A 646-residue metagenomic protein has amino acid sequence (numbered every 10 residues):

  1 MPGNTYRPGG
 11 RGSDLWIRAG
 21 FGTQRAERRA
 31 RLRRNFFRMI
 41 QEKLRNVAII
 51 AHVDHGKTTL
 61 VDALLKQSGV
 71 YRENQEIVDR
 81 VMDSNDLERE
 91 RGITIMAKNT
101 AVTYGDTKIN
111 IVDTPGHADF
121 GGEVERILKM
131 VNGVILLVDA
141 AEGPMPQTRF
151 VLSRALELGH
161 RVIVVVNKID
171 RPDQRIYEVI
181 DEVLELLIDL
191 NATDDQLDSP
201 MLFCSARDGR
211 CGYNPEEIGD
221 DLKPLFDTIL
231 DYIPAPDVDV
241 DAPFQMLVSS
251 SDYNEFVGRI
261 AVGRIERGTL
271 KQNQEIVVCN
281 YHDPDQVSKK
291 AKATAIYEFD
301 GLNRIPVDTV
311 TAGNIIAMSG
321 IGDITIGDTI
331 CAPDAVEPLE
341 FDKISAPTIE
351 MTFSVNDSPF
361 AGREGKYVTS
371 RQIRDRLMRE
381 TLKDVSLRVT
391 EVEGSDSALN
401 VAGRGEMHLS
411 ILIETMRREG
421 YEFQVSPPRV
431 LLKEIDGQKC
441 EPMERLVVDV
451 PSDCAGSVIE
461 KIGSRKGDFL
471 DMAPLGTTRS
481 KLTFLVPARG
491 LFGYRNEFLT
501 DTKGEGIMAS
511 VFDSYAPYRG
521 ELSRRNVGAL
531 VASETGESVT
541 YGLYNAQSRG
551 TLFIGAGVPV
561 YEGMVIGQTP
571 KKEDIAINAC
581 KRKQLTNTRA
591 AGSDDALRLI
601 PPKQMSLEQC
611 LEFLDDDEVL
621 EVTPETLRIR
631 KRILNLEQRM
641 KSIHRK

Functional and structural regions predicted by a protein language model:
N35-V138, E142, E182, S251-N254: P-loop NTPase switch module centered on the Walker A-proximal segment
D54, L60, G92, I111-D113 (+17 more regions): Residue-level signature of catalytic and energy-coupling elements of molecular machines, predominantly ATP/GTP-dependent
A63-L64, A101, E123-R126, M130 (+5 more regions): Alpha-helical scaffold elements adjacent to nucleotide-binding pockets in ATP/GTP-utilizing enzyme cores
H117-F120, K129-R149, H160-Y177: Conserved Switch II/interswitch segment of TRAFAC-class P-loop GTPases
P172-L230: Canonical P-loop GTPase G-domain recognition
D198-P200, D220, D227-D231, G258-A261 (+1 more regions): Accessory interaction regions appended to the cores of large information-processing enzymes
